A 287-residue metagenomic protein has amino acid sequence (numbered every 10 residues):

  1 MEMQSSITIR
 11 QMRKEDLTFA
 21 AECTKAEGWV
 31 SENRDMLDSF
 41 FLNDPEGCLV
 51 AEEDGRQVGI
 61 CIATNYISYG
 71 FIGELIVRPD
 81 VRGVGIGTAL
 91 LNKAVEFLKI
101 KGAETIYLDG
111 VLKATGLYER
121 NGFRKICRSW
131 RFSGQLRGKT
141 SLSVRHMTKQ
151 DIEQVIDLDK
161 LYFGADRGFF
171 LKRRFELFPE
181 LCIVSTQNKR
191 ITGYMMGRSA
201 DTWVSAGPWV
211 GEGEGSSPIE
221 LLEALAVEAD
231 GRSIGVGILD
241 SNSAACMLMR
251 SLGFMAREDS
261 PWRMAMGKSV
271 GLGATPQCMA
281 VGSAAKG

Functional and structural regions predicted by a protein language model:
M1-M36, I126-W130, R137-D166, T275-G287: Short amphipathic alpha-helix that is part of the acyltransferase structural core
S39-V50, G59, F71, R128 (+1 more regions): A short helix-loop-beta-strand connector motif used in the catalytic cores of GNAT acetyltransferases and, in some
V50, R56-T64, F71-I76, R190-S199 (+1 more regions): Conserved beta-strand in the GNAT
V77, G83-E96, R120, E214-V227 (+1 more regions): Conserved acetyl-CoA-binding loop-helix of GNAT-fold acetyltransferases
L98-G110, A229-D240: Conserved GNAT acetyl-CoA-binding A-motif
K99, F123-S205: Amide-forming acyltransferase catalytic core, primarily the GNAT-like/NAT-type and related acyltransferase folds
N121-K139, P208, G235-G287: Active-site/acyl-donor-binding loops of N-acyltransferases
T192-R198, T202-I238: Flexible loop/N-cap segments at domain edges
